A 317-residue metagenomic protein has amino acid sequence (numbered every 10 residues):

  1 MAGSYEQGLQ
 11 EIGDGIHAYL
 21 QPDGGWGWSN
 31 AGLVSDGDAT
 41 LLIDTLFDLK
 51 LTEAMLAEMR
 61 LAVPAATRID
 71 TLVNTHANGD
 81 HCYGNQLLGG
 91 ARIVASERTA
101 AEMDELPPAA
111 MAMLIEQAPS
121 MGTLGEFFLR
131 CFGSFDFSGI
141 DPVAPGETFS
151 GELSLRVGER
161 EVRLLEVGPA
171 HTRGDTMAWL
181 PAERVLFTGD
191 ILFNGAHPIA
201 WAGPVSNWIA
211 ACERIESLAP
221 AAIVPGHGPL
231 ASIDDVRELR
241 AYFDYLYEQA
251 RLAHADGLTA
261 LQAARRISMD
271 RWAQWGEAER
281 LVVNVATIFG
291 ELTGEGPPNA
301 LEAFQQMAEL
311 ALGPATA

Functional and structural regions predicted by a protein language model:
L9-L61, T176-T188: Conserved beta-strand hairpin/beta-sheet module of binuclear metal-dependent hydrolase folds, prominently
E11-I12, P108-E166, A182, C212: Metallo-beta-lactamase
G15, V34, D44, M59 (+10 more regions): Divalent metal-coordination and catalytic microenvironments
D38-T40, K50-A95, E216-A219: Active-site metal-binding motif and surrounding structural segment of the metallo-beta-lactamase
I43-T45, R68-A77, V94-S96, V167-G168 (+2 more regions): Active-site neighborhood of phospho(di)ester-bond hydrolases with catalytic His/Asp-centered motifs
E161-L218: Active-site-proximal loop/helix segments of hydrolase catalytic cores
V185, N207-M269: Divalent-metal (often Zn2+) His-rich catalytic cores of metallo-beta-lactamase-fold enzymes
D256-A317: C-terminal regulatory/interaction regions
